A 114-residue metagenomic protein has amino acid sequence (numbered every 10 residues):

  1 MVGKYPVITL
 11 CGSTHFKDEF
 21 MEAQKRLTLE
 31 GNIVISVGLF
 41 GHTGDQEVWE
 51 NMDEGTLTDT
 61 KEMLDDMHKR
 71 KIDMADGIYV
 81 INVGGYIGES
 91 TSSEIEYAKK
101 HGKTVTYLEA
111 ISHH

Functional and structural regions predicted by a protein language model:
M1-H114: Conserved catalytic or regulatory cores that recognize and/or transform ribose-phosphate-containing ligands
